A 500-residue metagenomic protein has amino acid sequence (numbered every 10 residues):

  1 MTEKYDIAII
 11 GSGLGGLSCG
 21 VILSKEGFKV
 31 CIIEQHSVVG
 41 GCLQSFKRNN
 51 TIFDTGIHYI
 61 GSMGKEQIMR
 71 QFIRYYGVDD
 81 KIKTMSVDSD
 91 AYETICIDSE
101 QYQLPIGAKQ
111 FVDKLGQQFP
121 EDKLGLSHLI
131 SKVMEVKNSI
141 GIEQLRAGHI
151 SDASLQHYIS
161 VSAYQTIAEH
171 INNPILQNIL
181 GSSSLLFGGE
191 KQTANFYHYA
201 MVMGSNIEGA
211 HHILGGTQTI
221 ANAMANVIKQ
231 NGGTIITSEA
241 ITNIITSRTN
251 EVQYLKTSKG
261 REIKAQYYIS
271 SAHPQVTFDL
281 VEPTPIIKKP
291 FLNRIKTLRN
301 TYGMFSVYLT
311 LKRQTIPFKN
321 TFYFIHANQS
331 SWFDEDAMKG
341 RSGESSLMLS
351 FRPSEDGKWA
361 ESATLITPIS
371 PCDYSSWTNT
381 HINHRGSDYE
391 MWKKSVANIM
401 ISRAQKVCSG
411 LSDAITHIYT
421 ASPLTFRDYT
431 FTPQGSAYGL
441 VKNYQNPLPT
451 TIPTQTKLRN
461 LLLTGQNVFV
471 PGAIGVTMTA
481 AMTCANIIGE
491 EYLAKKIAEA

Functional and structural regions predicted by a protein language model:
T2-H128, K132, K442: N-terminal glycine-rich phosphate/pyrophosphate-binding loop and immediately adjacent elements
D98-T193: Rossmann-like flavin
I175-F187, K406-V470: A glycine-rich dinucleotide-binding beta-alpha-beta segment and adjacent secondary-structure elements that constitute
A200-V252: Helical element adjacent to the flavin cofactor pocket in flavoenzyme catalytic cores
T242-K358: Mid-domain catalytic core of redox enzymes that form a hydrophobic substrate pocket/lid adjacent to a catalytic redox
T246, G489-A500: Active-site-proximal substrate-binding core of FAD-dependent oxidoreductases
Q314-A421: C-terminal segments that line or cap access tunnels to active or ligand-binding sites in enzymes and enzyme-associated
Q466-I488: A conserved FAD-binding loop/helix module that cradles the flavin
